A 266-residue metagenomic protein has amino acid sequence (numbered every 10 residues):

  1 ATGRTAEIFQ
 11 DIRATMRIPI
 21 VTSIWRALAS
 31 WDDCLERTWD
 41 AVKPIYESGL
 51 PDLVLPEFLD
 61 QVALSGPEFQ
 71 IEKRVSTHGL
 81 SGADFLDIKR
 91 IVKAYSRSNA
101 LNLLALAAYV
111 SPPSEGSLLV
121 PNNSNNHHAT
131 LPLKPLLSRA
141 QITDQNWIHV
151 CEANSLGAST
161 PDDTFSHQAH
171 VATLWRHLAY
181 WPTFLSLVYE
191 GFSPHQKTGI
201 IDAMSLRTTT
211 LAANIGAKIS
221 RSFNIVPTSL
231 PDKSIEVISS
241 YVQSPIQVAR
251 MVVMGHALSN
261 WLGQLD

Functional and structural regions predicted by a protein language model:
A1-D266: Hydrophobic alpha-helical segments
